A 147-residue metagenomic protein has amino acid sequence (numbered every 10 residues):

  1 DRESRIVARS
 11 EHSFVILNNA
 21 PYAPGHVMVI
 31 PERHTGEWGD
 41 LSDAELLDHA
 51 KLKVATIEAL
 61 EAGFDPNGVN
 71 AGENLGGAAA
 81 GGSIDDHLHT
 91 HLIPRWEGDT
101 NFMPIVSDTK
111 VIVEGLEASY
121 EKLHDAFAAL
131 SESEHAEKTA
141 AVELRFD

Functional and structural regions predicted by a protein language model:
D1-D147: HIT superfamily nucleotide-processing domains
